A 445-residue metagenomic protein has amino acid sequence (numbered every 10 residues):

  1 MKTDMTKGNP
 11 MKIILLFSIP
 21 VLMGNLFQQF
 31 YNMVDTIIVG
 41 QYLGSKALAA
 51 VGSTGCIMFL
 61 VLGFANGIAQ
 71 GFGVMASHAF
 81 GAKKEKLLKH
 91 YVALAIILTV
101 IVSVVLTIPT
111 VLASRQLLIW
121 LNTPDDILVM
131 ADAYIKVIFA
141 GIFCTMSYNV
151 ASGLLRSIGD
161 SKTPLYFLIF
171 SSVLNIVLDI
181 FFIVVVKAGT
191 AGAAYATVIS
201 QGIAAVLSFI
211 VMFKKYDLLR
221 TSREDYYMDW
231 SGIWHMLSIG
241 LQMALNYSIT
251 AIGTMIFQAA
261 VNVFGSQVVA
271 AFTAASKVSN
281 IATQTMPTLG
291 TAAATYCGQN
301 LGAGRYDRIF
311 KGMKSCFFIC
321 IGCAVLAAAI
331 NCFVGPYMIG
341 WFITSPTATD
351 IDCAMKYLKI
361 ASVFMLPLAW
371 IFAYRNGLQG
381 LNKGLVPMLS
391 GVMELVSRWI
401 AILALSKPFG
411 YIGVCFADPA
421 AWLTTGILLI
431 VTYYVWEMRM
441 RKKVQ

Functional and structural regions predicted by a protein language model:
M1-S18, A76-G141, V185-L241, C297-F364 (+1 more regions): Short alpha-helical transmembrane segments in multi-pass integral membrane proteins
M11-F30, V34, I57-F64, A140 (+5 more regions): Residue-level signal for short hydrophobic patches within transmembrane helices of multi-pass membrane transporters
L15, I19, Y31, I68 (+13 more regions): Residue-level signal for transmembrane alpha-helical positions in Major Facilitator Superfamily
L16-D35, V137, Y148, S171 (+4 more regions): Transmembrane helical elements of multi-pass membrane transporters/channels
V21, N25, I37, V74 (+16 more regions): Transmembrane alpha-helix boundary and packing residues in multipass membrane permease domains and related
F30-L48, L118-D125, F181-A188, S248-K277 (+4 more regions): Helix-terminus/linker motif at the lipid-water interface of multi-pass membrane proteins
L48-I108, T145-P164, A271-G335, L368-S390: Small-residue-rich hydrophobic transmembrane alpha-helices
A69, V137-R156, P164-S172, A193-V206 (+5 more regions): Short runs within selected transmembrane alpha-helices of multi-pass transporters and secretion channels
